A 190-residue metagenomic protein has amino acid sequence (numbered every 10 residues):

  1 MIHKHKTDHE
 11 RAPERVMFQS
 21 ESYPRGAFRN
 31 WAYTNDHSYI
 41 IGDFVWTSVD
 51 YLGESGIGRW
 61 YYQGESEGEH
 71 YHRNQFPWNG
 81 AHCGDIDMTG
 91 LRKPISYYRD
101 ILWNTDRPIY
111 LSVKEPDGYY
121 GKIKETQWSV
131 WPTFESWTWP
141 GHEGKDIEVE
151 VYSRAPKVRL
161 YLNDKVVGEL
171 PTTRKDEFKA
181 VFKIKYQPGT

Functional and structural regions predicted by a protein language model:
K4-T190: Substrate-binding clefts and catalytic carboxylate motifs of secreted carbohydrate-active enzymes
